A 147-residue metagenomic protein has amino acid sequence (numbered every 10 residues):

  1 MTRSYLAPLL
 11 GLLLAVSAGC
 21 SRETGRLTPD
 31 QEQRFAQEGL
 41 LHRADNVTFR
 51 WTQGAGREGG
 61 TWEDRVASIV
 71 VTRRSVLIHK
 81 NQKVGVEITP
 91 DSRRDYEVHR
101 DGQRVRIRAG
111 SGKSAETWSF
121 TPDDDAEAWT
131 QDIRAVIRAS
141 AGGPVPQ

Functional and structural regions predicted by a protein language model:
M1-S21: Sec-dependent bacterial lipoprotein signal peptides
L9, S17, Q37, T52-E58 (+3 more regions): Intrinsically disordered, low-complexity segments enriched in small/polar residues
C20-S68: Anionic N-terminal interaction surfaces
L40, V86-Q147: Acidic, Ser/Thr- and proline-rich intrinsically disordered linker/docking segments of eukaryotic scaffolds
V47, T52-G54, R74, N81 (+3 more regions): Generic structural motif
R57-R104: Phosphoinositide-binding peripheral membrane targeting modules
